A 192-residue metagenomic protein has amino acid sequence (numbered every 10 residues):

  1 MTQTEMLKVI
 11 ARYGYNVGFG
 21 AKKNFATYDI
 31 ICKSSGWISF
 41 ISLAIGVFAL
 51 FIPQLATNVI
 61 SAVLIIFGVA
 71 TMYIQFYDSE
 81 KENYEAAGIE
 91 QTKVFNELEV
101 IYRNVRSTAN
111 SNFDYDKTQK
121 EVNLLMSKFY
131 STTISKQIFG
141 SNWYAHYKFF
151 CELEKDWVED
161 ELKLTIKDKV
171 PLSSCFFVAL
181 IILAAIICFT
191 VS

Functional and structural regions predicted by a protein language model:
M1-F40, D78-V170: Conserved non-transmembrane functional hotspots
C32-E85, L162-S192: Alpha-helical transmembrane segments and their immediate juxtamembrane boundary regions in integral membrane proteins
